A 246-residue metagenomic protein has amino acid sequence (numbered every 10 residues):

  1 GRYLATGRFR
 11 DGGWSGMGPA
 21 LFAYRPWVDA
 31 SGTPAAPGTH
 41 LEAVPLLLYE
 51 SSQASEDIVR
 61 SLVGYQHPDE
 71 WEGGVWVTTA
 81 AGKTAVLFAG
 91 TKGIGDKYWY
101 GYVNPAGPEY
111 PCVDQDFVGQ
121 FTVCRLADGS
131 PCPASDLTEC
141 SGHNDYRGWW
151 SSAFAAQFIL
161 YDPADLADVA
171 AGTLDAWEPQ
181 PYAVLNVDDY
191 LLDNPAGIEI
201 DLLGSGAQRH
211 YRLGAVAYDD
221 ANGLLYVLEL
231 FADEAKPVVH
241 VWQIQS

Functional and structural regions predicted by a protein language model:
G1-S246: Sequence/structural signature of beta-propeller domains
